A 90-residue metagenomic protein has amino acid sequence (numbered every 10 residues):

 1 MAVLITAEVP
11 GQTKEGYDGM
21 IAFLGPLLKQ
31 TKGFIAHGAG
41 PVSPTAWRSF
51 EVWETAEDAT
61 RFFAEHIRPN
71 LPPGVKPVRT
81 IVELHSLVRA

Functional and structural regions predicted by a protein language model:
M1-P69, V75-A90: Short S/T/G/P-rich N-terminal loop/turn motif that feeds into the first structured element of a domain
